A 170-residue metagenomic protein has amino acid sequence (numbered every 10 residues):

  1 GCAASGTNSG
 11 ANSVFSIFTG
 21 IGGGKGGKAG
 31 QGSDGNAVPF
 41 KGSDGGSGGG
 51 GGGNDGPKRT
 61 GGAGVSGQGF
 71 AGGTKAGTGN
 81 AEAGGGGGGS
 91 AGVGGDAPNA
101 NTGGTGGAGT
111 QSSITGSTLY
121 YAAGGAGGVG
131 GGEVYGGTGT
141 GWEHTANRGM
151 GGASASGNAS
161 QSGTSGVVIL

Functional and structural regions predicted by a protein language model:
G1-L170: Low-complexity, glycine/proline-biased repetitive segments and flexible coils/loops
